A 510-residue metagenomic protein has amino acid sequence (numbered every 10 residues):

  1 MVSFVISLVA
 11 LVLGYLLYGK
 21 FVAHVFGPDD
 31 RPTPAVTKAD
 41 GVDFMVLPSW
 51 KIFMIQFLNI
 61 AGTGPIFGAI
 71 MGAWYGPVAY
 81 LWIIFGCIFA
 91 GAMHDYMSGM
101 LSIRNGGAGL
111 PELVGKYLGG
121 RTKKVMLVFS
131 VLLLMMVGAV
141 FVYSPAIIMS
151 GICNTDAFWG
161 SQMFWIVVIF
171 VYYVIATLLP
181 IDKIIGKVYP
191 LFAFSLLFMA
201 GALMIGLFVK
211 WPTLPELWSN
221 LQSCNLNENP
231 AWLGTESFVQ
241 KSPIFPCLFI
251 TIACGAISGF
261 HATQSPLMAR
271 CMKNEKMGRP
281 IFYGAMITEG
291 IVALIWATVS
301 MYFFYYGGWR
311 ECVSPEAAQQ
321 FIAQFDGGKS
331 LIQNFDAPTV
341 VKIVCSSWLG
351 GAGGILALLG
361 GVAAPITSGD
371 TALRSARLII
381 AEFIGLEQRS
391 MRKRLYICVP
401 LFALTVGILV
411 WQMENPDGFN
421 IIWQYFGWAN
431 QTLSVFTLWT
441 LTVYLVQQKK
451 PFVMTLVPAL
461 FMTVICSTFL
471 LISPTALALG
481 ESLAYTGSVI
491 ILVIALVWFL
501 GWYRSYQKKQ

Functional and structural regions predicted by a protein language model:
M1-G19, G72-S102, P111, G354 (+1 more regions): Extracellular loop-to-transmembrane helix junctions
S7-G19, S130, L134-G138, Y173-A176 (+4 more regions): Selective recognition of specific alpha-helical transmembrane segments in multi-pass small-molecule
A10-I66: Membrane-interface "cap" regions at the ends of multi-pass membrane proteins
A10-L11, A90-G106, L110-L178, A253-I257 (+1 more regions): Helix-loop-helix module between adjacent transmembrane segments
L47-G64, G206-P212, N225-V299, L359-S368: Hydrophobic, membrane-embedded alpha-helices of multi-pass small-molecule transporters
K123-L127, V131, Q162-V167, G284-A293 (+7 more regions): Loop-to-transmembrane helix boundary motifs in multi-pass membrane proteins
G138-V142, A146-D156, G160-W165, T177 (+3 more regions): Hydrophobic alpha-helical segments and their helix-loop junctions in multi-pass secondary transporters
L207-S223, G284-I343, M413-D417: Extracellular/periplasmic helix-exit of transmembrane alpha-helices
